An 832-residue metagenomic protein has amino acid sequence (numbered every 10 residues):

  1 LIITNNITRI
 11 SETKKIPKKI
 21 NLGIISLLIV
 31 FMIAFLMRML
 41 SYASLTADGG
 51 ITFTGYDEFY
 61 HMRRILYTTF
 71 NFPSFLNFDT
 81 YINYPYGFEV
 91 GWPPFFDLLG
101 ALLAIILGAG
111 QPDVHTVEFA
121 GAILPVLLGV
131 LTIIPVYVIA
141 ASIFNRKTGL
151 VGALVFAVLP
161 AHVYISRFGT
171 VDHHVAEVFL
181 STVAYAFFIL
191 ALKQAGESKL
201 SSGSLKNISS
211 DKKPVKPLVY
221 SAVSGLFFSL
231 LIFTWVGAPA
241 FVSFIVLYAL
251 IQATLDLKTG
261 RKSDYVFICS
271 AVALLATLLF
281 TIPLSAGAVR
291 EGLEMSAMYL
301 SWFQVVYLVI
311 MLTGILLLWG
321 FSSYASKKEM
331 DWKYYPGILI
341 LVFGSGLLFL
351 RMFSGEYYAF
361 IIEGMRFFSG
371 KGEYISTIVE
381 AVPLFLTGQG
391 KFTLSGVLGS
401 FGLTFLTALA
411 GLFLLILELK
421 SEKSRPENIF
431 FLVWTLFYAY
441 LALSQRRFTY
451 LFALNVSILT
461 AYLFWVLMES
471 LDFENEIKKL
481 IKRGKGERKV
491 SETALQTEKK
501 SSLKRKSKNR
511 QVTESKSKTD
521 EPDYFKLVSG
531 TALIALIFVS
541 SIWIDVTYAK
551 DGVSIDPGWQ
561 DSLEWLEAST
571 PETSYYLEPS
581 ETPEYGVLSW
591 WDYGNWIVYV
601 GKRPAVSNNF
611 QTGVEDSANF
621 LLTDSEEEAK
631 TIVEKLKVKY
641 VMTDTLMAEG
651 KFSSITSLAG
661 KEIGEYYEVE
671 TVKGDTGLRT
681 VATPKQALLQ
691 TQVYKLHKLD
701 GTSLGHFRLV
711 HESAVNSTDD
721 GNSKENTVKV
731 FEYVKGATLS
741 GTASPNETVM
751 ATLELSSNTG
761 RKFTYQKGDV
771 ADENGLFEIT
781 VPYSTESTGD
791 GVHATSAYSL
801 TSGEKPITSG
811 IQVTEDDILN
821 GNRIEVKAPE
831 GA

Functional and structural regions predicted by a protein language model:
L1-L45, Y56, L150, V215-V219 (+5 more regions): Start-transfer (signal-anchor) and selected internal transmembrane alpha helices of multi-pass inner/ER membrane
I2-I7, F53, E58, G110 (+2 more regions): Extracytoplasmic
P17-E58, R63, F70-F72, L76 (+5 more regions): Transmembrane signal-anchor helices characteristic of membrane glycosylation enzymes that use polyprenol
V30-M37, I123-S142, K147-K212, K216-T254 (+3 more regions): Membrane-embedded helix bundles of polyisoprenyl
M39-I143, K147-V155, L159-L180, P239: Active-site lumenal/periplasmic loops and adjacent helix-entry segments of GT-C-fold, multi-pass membrane
L205-V215, L257-V266, S326-L339, L398-V433 (+1 more regions): Membrane-interface helix-loop-helix junctions at transmembrane boundaries of multi-pass membrane enzymes, predominantly
S301-S322, K333-E418, E427: Alpha-helical transmembrane segments at the extracellular/periplasmic loop-to-helix junctions of multi-pass membrane
I429-L432, F437-E476, K482: Hydrophobic/aromatic-rich transmembrane helices and adjacent perimembrane loops
